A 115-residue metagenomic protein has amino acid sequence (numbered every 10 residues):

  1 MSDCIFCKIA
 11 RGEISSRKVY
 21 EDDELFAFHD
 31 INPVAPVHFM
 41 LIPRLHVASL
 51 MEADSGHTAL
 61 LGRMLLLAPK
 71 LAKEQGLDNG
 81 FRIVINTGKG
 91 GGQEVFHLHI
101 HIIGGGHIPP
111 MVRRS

Functional and structural regions predicted by a protein language model:
M1-S115: HIT superfamily nucleotide-processing domains
